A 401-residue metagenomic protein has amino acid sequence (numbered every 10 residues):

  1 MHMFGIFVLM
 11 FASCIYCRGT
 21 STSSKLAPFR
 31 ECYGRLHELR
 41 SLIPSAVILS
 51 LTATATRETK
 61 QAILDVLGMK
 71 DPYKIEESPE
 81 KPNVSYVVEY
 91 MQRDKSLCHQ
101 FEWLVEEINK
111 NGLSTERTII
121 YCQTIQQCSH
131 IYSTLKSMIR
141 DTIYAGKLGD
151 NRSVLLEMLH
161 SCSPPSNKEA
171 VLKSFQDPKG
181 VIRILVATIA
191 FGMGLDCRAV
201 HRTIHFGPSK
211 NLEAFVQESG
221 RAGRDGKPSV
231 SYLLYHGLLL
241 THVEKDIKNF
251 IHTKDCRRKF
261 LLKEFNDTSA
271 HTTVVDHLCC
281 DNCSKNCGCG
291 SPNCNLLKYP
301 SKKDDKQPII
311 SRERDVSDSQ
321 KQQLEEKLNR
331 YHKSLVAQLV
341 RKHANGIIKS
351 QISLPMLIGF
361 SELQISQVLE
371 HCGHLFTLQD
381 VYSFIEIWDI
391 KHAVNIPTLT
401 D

Functional and structural regions predicted by a protein language model:
M1-K245, S269: Helicase motor core with emphasis on the C-terminal RecA-like subdomain
L42, V66, T134, S174 (+7 more regions): Alpha-helical recognition domains of nuclear gene-regulatory proteins
P44, K254, H374: Flexible coil/turn residues that form the inter-helical turn or adjacent wing/linker of helix-turn-helix
Q61, K259, Q379: Residues within the helices of the helix-turn-helix
V230, F260, D276-C280: The −1 position to Zn-ligating cysteines in a subset of zinc-ribbon hairpins
G237-T272: A conserved SF2-helicase RecA2
T273-D401: Accessory DNA-binding and partner-docking regions appended to nucleic-acid-acting proteins, especially the terminal
